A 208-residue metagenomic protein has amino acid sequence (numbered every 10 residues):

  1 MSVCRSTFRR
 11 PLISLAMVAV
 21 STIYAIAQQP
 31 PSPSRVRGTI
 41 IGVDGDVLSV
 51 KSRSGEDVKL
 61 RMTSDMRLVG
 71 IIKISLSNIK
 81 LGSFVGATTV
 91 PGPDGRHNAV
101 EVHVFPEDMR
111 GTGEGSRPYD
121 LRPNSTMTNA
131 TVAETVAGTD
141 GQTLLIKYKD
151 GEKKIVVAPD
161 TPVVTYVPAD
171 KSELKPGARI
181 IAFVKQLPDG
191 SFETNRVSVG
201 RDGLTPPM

Functional and structural regions predicted by a protein language model:
S2-R5, I23-M208: Short, flexible, surface-exposed loop segments at domain boundaries
P11-I23: Bacterial N-terminal signal peptides
